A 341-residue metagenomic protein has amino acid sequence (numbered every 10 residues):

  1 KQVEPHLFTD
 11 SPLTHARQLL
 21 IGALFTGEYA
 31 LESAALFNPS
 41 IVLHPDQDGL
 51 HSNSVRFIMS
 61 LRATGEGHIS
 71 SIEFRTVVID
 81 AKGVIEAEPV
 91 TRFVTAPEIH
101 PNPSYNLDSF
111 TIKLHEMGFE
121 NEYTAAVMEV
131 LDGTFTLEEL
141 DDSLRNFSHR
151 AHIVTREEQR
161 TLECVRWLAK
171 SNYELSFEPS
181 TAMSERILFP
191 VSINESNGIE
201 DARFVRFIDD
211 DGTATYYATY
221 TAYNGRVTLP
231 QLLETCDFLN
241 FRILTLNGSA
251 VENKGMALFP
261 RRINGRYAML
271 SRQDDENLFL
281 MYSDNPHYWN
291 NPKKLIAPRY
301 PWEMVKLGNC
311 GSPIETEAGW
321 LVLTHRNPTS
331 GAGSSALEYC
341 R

Functional and structural regions predicted by a protein language model:
K1-N197, V205-A257, R261-V305, E315-R341: Beta-rich carbohydrate-recognition and catalytic domains
G308: Catalytic core of Fe(II)/2-oxoglutarate
S312: Active-site/ligand-binding surface loops and adjacent short beta/alpha elements that line catalytic pockets across
